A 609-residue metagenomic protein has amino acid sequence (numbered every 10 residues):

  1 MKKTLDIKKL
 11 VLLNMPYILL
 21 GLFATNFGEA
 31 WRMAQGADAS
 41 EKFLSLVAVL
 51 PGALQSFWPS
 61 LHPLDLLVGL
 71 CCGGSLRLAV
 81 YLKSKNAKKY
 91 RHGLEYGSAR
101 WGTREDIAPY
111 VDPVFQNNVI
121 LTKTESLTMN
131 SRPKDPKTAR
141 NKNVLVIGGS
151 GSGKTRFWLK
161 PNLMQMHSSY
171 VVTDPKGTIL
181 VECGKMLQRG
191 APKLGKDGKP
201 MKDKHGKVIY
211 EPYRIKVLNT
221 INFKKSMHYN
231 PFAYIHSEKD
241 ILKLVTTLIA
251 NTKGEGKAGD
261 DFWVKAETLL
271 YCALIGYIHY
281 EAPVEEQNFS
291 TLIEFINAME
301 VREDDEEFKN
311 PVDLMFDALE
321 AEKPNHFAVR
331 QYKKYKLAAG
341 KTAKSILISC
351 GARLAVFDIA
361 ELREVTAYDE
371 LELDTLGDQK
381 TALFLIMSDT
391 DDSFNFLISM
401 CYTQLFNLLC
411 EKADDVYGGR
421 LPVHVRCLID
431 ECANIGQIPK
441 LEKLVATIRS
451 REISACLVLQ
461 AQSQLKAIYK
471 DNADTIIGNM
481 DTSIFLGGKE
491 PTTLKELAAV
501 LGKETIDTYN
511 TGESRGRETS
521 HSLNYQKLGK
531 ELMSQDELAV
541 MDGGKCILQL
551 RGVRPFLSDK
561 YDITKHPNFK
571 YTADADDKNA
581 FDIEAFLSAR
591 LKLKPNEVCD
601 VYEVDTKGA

Functional and structural regions predicted by a protein language model:
M1-S152, R156-L159, K196, K202-K204 (+3 more regions): Basic- and hydrophobic-enriched, low-structure N-terminal and domain-boundary segments that flank ATP-binding catalytic
N14, L22-E29, R140-I453, I468 (+2 more regions): P-loop NTPase motor domains
A39-F43, L54, I107, G198-G206 (+4 more regions): Extended hydrophobic/Leu-rich segments
V49, L54-S56, L64-N118, E238-L248 (+4 more regions): Short alpha-helical interface patches
R77, T103-Y110, N117, K123-P136 (+7 more regions): A broad, low-specificity signal for short, low-complexity segments enriched in glycine/proline and polar/charged
A99-W101, S126, K142-N143, R330 (+5 more regions): General secondary-structure edge motif
F115-L121, F396-T403, L497: Conserved long hydrophobic alpha-helices within structured protein cores
V445-I547: Conserved ATP-driven motor cores of ASCE-family P-loop NTPases powering translocation/secretion/packaging/pilus
